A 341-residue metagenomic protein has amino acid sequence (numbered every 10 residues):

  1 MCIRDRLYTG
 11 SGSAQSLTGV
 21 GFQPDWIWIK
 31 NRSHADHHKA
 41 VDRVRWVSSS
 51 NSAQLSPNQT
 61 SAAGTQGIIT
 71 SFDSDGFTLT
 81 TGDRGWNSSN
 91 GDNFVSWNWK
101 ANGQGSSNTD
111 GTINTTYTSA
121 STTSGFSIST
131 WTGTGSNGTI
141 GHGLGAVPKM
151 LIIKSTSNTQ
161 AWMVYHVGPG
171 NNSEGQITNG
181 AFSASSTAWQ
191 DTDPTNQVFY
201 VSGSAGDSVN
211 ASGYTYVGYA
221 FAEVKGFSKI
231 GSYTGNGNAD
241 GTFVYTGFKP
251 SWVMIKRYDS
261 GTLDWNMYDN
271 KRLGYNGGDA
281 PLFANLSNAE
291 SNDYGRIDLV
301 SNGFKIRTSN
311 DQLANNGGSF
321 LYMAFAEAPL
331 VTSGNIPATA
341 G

Functional and structural regions predicted by a protein language model:
R4-G341: Surface-exposed molecular-recognition determinants
